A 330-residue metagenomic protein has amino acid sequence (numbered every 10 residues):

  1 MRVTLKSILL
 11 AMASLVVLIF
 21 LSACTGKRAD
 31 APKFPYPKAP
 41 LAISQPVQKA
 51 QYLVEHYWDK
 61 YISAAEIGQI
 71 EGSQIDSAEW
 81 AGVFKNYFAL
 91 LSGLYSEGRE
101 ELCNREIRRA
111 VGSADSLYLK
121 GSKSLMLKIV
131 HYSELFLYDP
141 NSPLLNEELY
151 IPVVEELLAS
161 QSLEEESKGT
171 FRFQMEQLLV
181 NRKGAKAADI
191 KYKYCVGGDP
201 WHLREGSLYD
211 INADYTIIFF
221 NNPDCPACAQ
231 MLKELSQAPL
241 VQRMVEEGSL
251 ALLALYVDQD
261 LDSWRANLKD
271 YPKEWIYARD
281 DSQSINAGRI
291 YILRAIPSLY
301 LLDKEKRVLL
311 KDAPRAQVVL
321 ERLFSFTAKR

Functional and structural regions predicted by a protein language model:
R2-A13: Bacterial N-terminal signal peptides that target proteins for export
F20-A23: C-terminal motif of bacterial Sec signal peptides marking the signal peptidase cleavage site
T25-D199: Oxidative protein folding and maturation machinery
A188, T216, I296-P297: Short loop/turn microsegments at loop-to-beta-strand junctions
E205-S236, A251-L255: Short active-site neighborhood of thiol/selenol oxidoreductases, capturing the structured segment around
A229-K269, Q283-A287: Structural microenvironment flanking redox-active thiols in thiol-disulfide oxidoreductases
L268-Y300, K304: Short, internal strand/loop/helix patches that form the active-site neighborhood or redox-interaction surface
L301-R330: Thiol-/selenol-based redox modules, centered on thioredoxin-like and closely related oxidoreductase domains
